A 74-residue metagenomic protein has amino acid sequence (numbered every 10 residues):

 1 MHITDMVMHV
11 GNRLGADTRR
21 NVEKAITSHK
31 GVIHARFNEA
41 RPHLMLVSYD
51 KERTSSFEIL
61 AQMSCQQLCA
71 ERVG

Functional and structural regions predicted by a protein language model:
M1-H2, F37-A40: Short, flexible turn/loop "capping" segments at secondary-structure junctions
M1-R13: Short glycine-/aliphatic-rich beta-strand segments at the starts of folded cytosolic domains
G15-E23, S56: Ser/Thr-Pro-rich, acidic low-complexity intrinsically disordered regions of eukaryotic RNA-binding
E23-N38: Short acidic amphipathic segments
A35-R36, Q66-G74: Conserved short beta-strand edge segments in small beta-sheet-based binding/regulatory domains
H43-S48: A generic structural motif
Y49-T54: Helix N-cap motif at beta-to-alpha junctions
